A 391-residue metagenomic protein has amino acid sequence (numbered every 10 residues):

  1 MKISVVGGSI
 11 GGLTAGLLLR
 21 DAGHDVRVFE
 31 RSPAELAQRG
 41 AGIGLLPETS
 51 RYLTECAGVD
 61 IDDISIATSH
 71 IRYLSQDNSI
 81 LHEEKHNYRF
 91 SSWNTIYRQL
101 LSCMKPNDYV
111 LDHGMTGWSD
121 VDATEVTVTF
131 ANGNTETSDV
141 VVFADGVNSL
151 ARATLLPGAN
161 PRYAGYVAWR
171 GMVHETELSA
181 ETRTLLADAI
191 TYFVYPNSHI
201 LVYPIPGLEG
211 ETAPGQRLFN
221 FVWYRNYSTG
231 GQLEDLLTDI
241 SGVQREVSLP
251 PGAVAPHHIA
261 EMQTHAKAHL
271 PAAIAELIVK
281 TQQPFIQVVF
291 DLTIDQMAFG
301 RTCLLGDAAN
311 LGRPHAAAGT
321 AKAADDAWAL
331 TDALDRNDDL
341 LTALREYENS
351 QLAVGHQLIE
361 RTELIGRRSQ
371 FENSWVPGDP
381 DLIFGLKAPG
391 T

Functional and structural regions predicted by a protein language model:
M1, D21, D62, G252 (+6 more regions): C-terminal helical "tail/cap" subdomain of flavin- and related membrane-associated enzymes
K2-V28: N-terminal Rossmann-like FAD-binding beta1-loop-alpha1 element of flavoenzymes
G11, A34, N148: Conserved Rossmann-like nucleotide-cofactor binding loop
S32-M104, S369: Active-site-adjacent segment of FAD-dependent monooxygenases/related oxidoreductases
V59, D63, S79-I80, N87 (+3 more regions): Conserved FAD-binding catalytic core of PHBH/FMO-like flavoproteins
A187-A189, I259, H269-F285: A short coil-to-beta-strand element that immediately follows conserved catalytic motifs
F285-R313: FAD-binding beta-loop-beta segment adjacent to the flavin cofactor pocket
